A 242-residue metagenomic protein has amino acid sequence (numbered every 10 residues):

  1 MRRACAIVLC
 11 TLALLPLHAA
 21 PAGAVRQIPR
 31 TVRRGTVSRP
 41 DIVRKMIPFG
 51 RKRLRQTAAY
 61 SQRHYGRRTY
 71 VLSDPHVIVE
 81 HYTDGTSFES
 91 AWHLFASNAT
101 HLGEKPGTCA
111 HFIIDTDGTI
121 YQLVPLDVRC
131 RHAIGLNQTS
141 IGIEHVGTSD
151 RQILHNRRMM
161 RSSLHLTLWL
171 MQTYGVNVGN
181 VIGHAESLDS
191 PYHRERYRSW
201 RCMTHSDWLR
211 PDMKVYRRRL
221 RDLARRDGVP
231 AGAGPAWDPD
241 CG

Functional and structural regions predicted by a protein language model:
M1-A4: Positively charged n-region of N-terminal signal peptides that target proteins for export
I7-P16: Bacterial N-terminal signal peptides
A22-A133: N-terminal catalytic cores of peptidoglycan-degrading enzymes
V25-L54, S149-G242: Basic/polar, cationic surfaces and motifs that engage anionic cell-wall and phosphate/carboxylate ligands
Y65-R67, C109, G147-R157: Second-shell loop/turn segments in exported
V71-S73, K105, L136, Q152-M160: Solvent-exposed, acidic/flexible segments
I134-H145: Short coil-to-beta-strand
